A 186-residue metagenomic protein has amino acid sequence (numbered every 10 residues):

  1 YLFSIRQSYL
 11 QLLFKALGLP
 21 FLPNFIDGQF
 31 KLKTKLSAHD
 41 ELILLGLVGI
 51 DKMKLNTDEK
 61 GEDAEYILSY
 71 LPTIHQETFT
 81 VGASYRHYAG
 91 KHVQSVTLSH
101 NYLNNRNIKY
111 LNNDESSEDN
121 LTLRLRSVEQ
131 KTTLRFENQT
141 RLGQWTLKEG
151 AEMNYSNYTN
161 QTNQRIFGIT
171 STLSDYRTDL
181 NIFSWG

Functional and structural regions predicted by a protein language model:
Y1-P20, D27-K35, I43-L47: Predominantly transmembrane beta-strands of Gram-negative outer membrane beta-barrel pores used for transport
Q11, F25, G49-K60: Outer-membrane beta-barrel translocator/channel fold
L12-L17, N56-D58, I108-Y110, Q161-N163: Short acidic, glycine/proline-rich loop/turn micro-motifs
P20-P23, P72: Proline-rich intrinsically disordered, low-complexity coils
K35-D51, P72-G186: Face-selective signature of the C-terminal outer-membrane beta-barrel domain
L68-Y70: Acyl-group handling in specialized metabolite and lipid biosynthesis
